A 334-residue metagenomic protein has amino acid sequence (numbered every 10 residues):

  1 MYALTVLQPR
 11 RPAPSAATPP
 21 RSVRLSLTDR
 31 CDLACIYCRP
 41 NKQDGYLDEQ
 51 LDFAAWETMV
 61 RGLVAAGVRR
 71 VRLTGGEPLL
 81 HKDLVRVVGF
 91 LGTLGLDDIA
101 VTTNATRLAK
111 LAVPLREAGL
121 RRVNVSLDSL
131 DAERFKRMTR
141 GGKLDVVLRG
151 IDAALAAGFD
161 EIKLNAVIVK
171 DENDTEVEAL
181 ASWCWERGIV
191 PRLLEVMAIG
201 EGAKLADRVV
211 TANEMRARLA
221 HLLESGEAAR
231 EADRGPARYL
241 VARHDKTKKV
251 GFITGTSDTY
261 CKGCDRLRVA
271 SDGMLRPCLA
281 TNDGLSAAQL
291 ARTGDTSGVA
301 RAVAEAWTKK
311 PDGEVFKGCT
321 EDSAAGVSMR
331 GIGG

Functional and structural regions predicted by a protein language model:
Y2-D98: Conserved alpha-helical substructure of the radical SAM core
Y2-V23, S182, E186, V196-G334: Auxiliary Fe-S-binding modules of radical SAM enzymes
T28-R30, L94, A118, R243-D245 (+1 more regions): A short, compositionally biased micro-patch
D29-C31, R39, L127-S129, E195 (+1 more regions): Short, small-residue-rich loop/turn micro-motifs
L33, A132-E133, T259, L285: Glycine-centered loop/turn positions within well-structured domains that cap or flank conserved ligand/cofactor-binding
A34, C38, E133, M138 (+2 more regions): Residues that scaffold the ATP/ADP-binding catalytic core of kinase and kinase-like folds
K42-L47, D131-M138, G200-L205, S286-A287: A short acidic, helix-capping loop that chelates divalent metal ions and anchors anionic groups
F53-L73, E77-L194: Radical SAM/AdoMet-radical enzyme domain recognition
